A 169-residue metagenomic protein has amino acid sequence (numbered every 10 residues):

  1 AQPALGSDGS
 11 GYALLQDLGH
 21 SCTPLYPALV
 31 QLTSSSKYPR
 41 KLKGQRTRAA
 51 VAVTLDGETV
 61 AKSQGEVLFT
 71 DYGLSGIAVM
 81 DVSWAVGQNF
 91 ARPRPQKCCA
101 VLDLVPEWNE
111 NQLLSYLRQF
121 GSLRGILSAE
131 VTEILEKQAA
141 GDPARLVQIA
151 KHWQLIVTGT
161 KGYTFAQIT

Functional and structural regions predicted by a protein language model:
A1-Y38: Glycine-rich loop(s) and the adjacent beta-strand/alpha-helix scaffold that form part
S7-L14, L25, T47, Q64 (+1 more regions): Internal, well-ordered alpha-helical segments in soluble enzyme and binding-protein domains
A28, Q45-A52: A short, Trp-centered hydrophobic/proline-enriched beta-strand micro-motif
K37-Q45: Short linear motifs in intrinsically disordered
K41, A50-T169: Residue-level recognition of phosphate/Mg2+-coordinating polar/acidic sites in nucleotide-handling active sites
